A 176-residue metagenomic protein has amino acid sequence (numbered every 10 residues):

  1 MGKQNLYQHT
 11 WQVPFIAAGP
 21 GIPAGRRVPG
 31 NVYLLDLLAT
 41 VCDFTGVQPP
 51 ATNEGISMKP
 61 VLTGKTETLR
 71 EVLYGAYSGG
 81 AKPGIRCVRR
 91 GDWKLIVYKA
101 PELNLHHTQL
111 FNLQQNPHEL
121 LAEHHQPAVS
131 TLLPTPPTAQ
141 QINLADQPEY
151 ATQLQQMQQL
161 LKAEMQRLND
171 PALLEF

Functional and structural regions predicted by a protein language model:
M1-P23, Y33: Histidine-centered active-site microenvironments of extracellular/periplasmic hydrolases and transferases
G2, G21-N31, F44-P49, Q140-Y150: Active-site rim elements
G2-K3, A18, A24, E54 (+3 more regions): Glycine-rich, flexible loop/turn motifs
L6, F15, R27, S57-P60 (+4 more regions): Conserved beta-strand positions that form and line the central face of beta-propeller blades
T10-W11, V32-A39, N53-I56, R90 (+4 more regions): A structural signal for well-ordered alpha-helical segments within the folded catalytic domains of diverse enzymes
P14, P20, L38-A39, P117: Proline-centered helix-kink/hinge sites
L35-L38, T45-T131, E164-L168: C-terminal cap/loop subdomain of S1 sulfatases and analogous C-terminal strand-loop tails that border
A81-G84, E123-F176: Long, internal low-complexity/basic segments
